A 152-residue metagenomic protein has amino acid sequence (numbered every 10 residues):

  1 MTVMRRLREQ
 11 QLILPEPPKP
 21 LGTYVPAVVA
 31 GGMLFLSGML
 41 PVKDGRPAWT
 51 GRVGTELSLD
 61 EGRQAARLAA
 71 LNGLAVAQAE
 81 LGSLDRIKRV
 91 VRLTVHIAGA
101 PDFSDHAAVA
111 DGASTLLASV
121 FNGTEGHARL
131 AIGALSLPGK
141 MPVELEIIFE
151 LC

Functional and structural regions predicted by a protein language model:
M1-C152: Short, polar/acidic, helix-capping and beta-turn segments at strand->helix junctions that line the mouths
